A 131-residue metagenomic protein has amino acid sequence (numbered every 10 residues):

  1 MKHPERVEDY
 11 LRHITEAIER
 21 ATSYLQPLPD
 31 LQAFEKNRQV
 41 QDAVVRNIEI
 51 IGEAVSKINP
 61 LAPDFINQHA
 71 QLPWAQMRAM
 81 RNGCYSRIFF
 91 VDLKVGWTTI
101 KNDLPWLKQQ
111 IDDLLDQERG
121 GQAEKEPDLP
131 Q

Functional and structural regions predicted by a protein language model:
M1-Q131: Solvent-exposed interaction patches of small proteins and small membrane subunits
